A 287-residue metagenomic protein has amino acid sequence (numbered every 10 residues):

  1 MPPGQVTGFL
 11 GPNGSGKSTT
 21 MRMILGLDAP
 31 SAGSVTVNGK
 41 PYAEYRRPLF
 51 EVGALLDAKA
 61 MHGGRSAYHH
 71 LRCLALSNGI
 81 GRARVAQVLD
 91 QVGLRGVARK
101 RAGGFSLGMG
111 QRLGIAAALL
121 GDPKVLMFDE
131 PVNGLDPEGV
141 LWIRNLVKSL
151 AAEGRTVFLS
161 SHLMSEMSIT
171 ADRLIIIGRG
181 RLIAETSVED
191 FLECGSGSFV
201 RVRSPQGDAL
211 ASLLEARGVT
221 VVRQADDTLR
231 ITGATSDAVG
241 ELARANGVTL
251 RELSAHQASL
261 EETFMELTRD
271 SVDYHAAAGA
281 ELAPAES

Functional and structural regions predicted by a protein language model:
M1-G178, A184: ABC transporter nucleotide-binding domains
Y42, L49, Y68, R95 (+5 more regions): Alpha-helix N-cap/helix-start and coil->helix boundary motif
N78, G154, G195, G218 (+2 more regions): Conserved NTP-handling cores and scaffolds of large molecular machines
Q87, E189-E193, A277-G279: Short, flexible cytosolic linker that couples an ABC transmembrane/permease module to its adjacent nucleotide-binding
I143-A234: ABC transporter nucleotide-binding domain
A234-S287: C-terminal coupling/interaction segments
